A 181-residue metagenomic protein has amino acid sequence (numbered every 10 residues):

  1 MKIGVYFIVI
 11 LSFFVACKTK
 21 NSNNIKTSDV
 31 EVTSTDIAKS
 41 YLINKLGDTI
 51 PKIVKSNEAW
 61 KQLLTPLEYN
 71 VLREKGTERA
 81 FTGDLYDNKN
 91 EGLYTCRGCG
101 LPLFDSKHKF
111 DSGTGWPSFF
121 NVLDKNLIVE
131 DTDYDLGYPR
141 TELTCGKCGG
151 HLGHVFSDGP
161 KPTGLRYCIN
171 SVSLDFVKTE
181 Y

Functional and structural regions predicted by a protein language model:
M1-V30: Bacterial Sec-dependent N-terminal signal peptides
S28-V30, T35, W60: Intrinsic disorder/low-complexity signal
S34-I37, T49: Coil residues (strongly favoring Ser/Thr
S40-L42, P51: Acidic/histidine-rich, surface-exposed loop or edge segments in extracytoplasmic proteins
K52, K61-L67, L72-L93, L101-Y181: A short Gly-Trp-Pro
G98: Conserved redox-active cysteine motifs that mediate thiol-disulfide chemistry, especially di-cysteine Cys-X(1-2)-Cys
